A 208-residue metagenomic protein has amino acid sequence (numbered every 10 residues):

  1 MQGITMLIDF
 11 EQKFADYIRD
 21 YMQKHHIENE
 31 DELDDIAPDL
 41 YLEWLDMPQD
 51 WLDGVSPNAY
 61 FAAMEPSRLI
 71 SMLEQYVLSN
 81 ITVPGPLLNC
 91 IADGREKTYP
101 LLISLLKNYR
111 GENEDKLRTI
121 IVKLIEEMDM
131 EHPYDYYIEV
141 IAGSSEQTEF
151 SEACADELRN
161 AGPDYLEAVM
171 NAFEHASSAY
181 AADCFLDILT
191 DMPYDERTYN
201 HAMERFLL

Functional and structural regions predicted by a protein language model:
M1-Q12, A63-S104, P193: Short, intrinsically disordered, low-complexity segments enriched in Ser/Thr and Pro
Q2-L7, I18, M22, H26 (+2 more regions): Basic, alpha-helical nucleic-acid-binding regions used in initiation and control of genome expression
K24-H26, E30, N108-Y109, N113: Charge-dense, helix-prone N-terminal extensions
D34, D46-M64: Charged, gly/pro-enriched flexible loop segments at helix/strand junctions
D39-M47, K123: Short, hydrophobic/amphipathic alpha-helical patches that form generic packing surfaces within helical domains
P66-E74, E96-K107, M130-A142, P163-E174 (+1 more regions): Amphipathic alpha-helical scaffolding segments comprising HEAT/armadillo-like alpha-solenoid repeats
Q75, T82-G94, K107-N108, D115-M130 (+4 more regions): Structural detector for internal amphipathic alpha-helices that build alpha-solenoid repeat scaffolds
